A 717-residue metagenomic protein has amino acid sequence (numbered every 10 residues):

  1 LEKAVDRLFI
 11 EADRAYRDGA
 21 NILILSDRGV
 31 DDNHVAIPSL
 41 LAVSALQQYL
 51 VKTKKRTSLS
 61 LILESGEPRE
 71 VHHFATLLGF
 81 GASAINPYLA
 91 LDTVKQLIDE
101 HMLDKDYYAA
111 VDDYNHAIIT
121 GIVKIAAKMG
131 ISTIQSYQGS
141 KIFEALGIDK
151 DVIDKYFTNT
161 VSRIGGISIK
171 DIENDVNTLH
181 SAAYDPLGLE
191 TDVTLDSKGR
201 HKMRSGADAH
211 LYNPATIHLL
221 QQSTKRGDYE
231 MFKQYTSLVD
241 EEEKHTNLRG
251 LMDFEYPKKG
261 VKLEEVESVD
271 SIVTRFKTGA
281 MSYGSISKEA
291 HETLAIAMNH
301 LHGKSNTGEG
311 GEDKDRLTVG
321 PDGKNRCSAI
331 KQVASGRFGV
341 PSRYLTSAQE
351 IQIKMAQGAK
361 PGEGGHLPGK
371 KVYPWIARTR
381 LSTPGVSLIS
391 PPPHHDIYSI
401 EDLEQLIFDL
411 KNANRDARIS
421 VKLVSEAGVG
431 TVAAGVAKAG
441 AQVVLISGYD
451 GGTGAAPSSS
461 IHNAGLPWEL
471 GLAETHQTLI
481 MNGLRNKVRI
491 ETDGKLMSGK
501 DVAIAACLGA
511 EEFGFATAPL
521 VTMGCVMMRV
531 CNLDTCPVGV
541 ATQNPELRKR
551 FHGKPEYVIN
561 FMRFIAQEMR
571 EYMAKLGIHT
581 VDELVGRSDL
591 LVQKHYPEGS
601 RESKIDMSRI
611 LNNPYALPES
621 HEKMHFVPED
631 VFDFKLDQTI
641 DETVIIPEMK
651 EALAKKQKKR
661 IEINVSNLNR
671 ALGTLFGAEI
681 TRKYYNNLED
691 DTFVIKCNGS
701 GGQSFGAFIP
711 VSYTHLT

Functional and structural regions predicted by a protein language model:
L1, F74, K105-I330, A348 (+3 more regions): Flexible, glycine-rich loop/tail regions that form catalytic "lids" or insertion modules at the edges of active sites
L1-V5, I62-P68, M281-S287, P393-D396 (+2 more regions): Active-site mouth loops of central-metabolism enzymes
F9-S26, D32, Q48, K52 (+8 more regions): Alpha/beta enzyme core
N21-D27, Y88-T93, L301-T318, S420 (+1 more regions): Glycine-rich phosphate/pyrophosphate-binding loops and their adjacent beta-strand/loop elements at enzyme active sites
Q48, K52-D92, Q96-F143, I148-K150 (+10 more regions): Phosphate/diphosphate-binding loops
F676, R682-N686, Q703-I709: Short, T/G/N/S-enriched strand-turn elements that build extracellular solenoid repeat scaffolds
T714-T717: Conserved small/polar residues in nucleotide/adenosyl-binding loops
